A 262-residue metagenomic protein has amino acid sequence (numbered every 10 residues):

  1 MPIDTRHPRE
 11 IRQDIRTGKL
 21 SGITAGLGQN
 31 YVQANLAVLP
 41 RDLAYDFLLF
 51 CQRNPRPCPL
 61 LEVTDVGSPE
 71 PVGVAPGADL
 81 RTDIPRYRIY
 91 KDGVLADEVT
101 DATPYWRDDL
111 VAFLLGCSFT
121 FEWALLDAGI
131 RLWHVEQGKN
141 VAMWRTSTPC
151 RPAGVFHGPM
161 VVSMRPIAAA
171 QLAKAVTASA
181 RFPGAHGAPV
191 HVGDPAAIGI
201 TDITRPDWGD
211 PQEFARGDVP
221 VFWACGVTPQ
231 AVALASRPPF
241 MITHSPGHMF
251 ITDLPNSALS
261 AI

Functional and structural regions predicted by a protein language model:
M1-G116, D127, L132, H157-I262: Metallocofactor- and cofactor-centric catalytic cores in central/energy metabolism, strongly enriched
D97, C117-F119, H134-R151, A170: Active-site glycine-rich loop that binds ribose-phosphate moieties when present
F121-E122, Q230: Short, well-ordered alpha-helical microsegments
A124, R151-G154: Short, conserved, surface-exposed binding loops centered on an aromatic residue
